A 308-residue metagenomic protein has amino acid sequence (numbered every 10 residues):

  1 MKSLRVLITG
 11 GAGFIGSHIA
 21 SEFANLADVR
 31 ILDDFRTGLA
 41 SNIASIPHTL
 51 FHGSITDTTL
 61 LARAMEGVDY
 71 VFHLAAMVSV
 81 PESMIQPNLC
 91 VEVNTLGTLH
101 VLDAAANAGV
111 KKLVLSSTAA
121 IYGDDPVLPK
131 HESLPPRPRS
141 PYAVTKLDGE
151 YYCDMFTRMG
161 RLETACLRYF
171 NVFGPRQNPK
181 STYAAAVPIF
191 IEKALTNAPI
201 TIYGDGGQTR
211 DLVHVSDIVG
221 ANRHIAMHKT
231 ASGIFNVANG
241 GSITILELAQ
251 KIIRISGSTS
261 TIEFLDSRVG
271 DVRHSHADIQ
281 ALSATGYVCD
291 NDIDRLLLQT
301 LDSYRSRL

Functional and structural regions predicted by a protein language model:
M1-V172, Q299: N-terminal Rossmann-like NAD(P)+-binding domain of SDR-like oxidoreductases, especially those catalyzing
R36, V172, Y183, G241-S242 (+1 more regions): Short beta->alpha junction loops/turns
I55, P135, G174, G207 (+1 more regions): Residues that form or immediately flank small-molecule/cofactor binding pockets and catalytic motifs
L60, Y70, L89, L96 (+4 more regions): Residue-level recognition of oxygen-bearing side chains
D124-P126, P175-Q177, A281: Short beta-loop-alpha junction of Rossmann-like oxidoreductase domains
Y151-D211, V215-G220, H224, K251-I255: NAD(P)-dependent short-chain dehydrogenase/reductase
L195-L308: C-terminal substrate-binding subdomain of Rossmann-fold SDR/epimerase-dehydratase oxidoreductases
